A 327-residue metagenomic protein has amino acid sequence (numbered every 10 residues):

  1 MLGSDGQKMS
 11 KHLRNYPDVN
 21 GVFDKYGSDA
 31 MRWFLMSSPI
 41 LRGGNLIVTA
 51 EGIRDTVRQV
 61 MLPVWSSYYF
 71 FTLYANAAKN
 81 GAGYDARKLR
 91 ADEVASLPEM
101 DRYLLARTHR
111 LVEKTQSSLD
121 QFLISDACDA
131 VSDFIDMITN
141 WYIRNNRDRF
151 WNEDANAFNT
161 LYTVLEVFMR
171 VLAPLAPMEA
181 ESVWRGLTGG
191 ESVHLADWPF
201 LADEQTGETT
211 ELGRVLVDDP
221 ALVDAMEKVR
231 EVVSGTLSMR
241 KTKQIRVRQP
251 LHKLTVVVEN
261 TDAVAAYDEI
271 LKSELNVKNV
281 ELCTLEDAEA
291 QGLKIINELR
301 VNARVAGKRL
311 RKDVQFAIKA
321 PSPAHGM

Functional and structural regions predicted by a protein language model:
M1-F23, I47-V48, I53-M327: Feature 926 captures the class I aminoacyl-tRNA synthetase adenylation module centered on the KMSKS loop
V22-D24, D29-S37: Aromatic-rich carbohydrate-recognition surfaces in CAZymes
L41-G44: Transmembrane helix-loop junctions at the membrane interface of multipass transporters and ion channels
